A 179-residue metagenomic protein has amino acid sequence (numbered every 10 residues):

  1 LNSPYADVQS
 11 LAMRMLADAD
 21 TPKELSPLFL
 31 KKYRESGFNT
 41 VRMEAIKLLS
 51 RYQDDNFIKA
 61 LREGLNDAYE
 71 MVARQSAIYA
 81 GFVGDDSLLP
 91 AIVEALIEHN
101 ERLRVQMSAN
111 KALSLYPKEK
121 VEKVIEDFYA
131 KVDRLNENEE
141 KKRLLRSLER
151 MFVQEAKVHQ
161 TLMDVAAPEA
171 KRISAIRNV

Functional and structural regions predicted by a protein language model:
L1-N2, D20-R34, D54-N66, D85-I97 (+2 more regions): Amphipathic alpha-helical scaffolding segments comprising HEAT/armadillo-like alpha-solenoid repeats
P4-Y5, G37-F38, A68-E70, N100-R102 (+2 more regions): Short inter-helical turns and helix N-cap capping residues of alpha-solenoid HEAT/ARM repeat scaffolds
D7-T21, K31, T40-D54, K59-E63 (+5 more regions): Structural detector for internal amphipathic alpha-helices that build alpha-solenoid repeat scaffolds
